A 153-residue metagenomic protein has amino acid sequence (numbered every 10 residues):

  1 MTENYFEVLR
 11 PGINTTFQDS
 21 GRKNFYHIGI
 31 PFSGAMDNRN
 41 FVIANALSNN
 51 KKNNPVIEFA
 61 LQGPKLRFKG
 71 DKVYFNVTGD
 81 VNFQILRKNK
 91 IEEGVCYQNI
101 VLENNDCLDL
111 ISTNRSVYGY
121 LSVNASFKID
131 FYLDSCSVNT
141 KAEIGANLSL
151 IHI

Functional and structural regions predicted by a protein language model:
M1-L150: Conserved "landmark" site that anchors the functional core of diverse proteins
